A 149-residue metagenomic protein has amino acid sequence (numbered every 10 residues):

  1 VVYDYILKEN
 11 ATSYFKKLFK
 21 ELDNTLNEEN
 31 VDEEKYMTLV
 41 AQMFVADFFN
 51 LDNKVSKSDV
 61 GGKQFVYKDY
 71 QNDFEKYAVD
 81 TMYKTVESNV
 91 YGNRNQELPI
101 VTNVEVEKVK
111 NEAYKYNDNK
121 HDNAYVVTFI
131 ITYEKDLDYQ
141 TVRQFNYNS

Functional and structural regions predicted by a protein language model:
V1, F44, Y147-S149: Generic low-polarity alpha-helical segments
V2, I6, V142-F145: Extended hydrophobic/Leu-rich segments
Y3-N95: Core segments of small alpha/beta cavity-forming domains
N53-S149: Structured, amphipathic secondary-structure segments that form assembly/contact surfaces in multi-subunit
